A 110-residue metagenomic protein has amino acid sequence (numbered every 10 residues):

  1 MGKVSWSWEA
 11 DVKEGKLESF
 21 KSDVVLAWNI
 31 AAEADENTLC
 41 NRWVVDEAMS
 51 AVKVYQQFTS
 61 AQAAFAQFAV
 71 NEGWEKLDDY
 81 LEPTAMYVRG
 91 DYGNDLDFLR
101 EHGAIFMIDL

Functional and structural regions predicted by a protein language model:
M1-V52, T59-V70, D79-L110: Short S/T/G/P-rich N-terminal loop/turn motif that feeds into the first structured element of a domain
